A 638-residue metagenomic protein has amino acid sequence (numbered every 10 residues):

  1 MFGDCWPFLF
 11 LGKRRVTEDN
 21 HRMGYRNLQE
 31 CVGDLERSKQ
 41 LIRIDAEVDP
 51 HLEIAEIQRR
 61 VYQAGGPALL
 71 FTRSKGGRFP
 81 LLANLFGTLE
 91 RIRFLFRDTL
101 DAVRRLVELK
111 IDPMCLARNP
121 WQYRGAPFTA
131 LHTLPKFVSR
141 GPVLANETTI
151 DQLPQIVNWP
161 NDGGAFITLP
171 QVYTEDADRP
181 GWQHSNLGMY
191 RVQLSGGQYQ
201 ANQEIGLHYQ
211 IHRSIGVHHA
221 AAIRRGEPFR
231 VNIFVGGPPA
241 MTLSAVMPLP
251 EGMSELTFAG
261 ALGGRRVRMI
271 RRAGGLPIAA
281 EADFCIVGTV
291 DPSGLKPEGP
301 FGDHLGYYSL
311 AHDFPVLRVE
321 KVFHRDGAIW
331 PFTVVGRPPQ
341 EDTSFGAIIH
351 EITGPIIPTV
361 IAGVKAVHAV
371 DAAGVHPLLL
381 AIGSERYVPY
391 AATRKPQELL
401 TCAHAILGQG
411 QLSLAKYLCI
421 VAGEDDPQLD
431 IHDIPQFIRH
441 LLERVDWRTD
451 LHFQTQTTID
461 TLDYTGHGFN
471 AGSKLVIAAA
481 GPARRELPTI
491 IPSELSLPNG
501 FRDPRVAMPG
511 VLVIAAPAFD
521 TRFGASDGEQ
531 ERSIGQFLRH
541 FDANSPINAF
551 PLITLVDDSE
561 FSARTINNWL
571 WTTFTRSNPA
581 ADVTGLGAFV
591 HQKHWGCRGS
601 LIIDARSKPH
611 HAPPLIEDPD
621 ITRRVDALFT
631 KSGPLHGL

Functional and structural regions predicted by a protein language model:
L9-R22: Short, Lys/Arg-enriched N-terminal segments with co-localized hydrophobic residues within the first ~10-30 amino acids
N20-F301, L305-L638: Extended, highly charged
